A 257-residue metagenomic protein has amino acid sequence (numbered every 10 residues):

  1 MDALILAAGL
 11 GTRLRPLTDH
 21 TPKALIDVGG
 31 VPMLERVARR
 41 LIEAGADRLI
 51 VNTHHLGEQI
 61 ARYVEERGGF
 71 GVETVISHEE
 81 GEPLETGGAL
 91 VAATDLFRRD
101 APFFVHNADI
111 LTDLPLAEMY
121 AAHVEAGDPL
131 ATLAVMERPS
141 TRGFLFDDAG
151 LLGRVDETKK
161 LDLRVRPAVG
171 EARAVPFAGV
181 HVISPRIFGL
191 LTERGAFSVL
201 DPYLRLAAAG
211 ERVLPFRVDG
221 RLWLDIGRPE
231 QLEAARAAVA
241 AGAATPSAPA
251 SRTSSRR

Functional and structural regions predicted by a protein language model:
D2-I5, R13, D27, V31-N107 (+3 more regions): Conserved N-terminal catalytic core of the sugar/cofactor nucleotidyltransferase
D19-K23: Short alpha-helical oligomerization interface
A24, E73-V75, L130, L151 (+1 more regions): Conserved beta-strand segments of alpha/beta enzyme cores
L25, F144-F146, P215: A structural signal for short hydrophobic beta-strand segments in well-ordered beta-sheet cores
H54, S77-E80, A134, V155 (+1 more regions): Conserved beta-strand termini and adjacent loop/short-helix elements that scaffold enzyme active sites in alpha/beta
H55, T132-A149: Short beta-strand-to-loop element that shapes/binds the nucleotide-sugar donor at the catalytic cleft/hinge
R62-Y63, G87-G88, G143-F146, D156: Short, well-ordered secondary-structure micro-motifs
A101-H106, L111-E125, R138-P139, L151-A250: Catalytic-core segments of class I nucleotidyltransferases/pyrophosphorylases that form NMP-activated intermediates
